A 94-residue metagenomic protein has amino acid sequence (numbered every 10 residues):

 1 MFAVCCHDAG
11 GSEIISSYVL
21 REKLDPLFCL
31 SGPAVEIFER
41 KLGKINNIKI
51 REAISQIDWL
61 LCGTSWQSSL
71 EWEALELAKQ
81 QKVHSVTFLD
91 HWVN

Functional and structural regions predicted by a protein language model:
A3-N94: Active-site and donor-binding regions of nucleotide-sugar-utilizing enzymes
